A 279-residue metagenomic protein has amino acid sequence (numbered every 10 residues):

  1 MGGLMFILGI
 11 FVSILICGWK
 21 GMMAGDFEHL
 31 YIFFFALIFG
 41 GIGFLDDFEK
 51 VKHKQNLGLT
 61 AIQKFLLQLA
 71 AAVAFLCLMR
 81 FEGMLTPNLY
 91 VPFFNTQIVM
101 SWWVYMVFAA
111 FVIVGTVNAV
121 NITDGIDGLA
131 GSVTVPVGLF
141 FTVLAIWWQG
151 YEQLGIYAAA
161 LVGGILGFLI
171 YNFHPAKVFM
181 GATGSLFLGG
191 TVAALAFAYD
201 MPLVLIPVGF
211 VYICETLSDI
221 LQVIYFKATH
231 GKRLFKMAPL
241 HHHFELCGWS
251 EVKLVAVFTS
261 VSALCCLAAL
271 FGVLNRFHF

Functional and structural regions predicted by a protein language model:
M1-F6, Q68: Interfacial helix-start motif at the membrane-water boundary
L4-F44, F75-E82, P87, W103-F279: Alpha-helical transmembrane segments
M22-F33, K52-L67: Membrane-interfacial loop-to-helix junctions in multi-pass inner-membrane proteins
G41, F65-A74: Hydrophobic alpha-helical transmembrane segments
K50-T60, V91-M100, S250: Membrane interface segments of multi-pass transport proteins and intramembrane proteases
